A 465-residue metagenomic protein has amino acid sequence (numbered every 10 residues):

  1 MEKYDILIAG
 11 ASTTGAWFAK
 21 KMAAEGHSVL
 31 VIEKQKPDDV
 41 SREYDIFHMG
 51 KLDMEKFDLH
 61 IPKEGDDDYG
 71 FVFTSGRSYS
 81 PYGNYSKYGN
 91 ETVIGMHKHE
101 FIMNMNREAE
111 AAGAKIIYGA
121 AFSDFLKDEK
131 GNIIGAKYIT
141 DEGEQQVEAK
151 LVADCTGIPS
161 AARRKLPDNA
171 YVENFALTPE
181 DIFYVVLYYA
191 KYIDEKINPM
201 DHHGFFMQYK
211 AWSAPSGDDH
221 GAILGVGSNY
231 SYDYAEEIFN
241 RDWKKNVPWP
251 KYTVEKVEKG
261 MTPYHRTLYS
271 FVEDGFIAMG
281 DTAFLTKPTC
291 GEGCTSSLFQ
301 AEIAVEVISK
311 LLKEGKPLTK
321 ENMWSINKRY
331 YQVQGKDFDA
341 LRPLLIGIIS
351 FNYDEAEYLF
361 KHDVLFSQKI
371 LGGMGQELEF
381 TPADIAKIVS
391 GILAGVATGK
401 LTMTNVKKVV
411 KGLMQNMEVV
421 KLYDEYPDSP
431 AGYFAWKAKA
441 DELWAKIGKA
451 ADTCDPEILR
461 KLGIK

Functional and structural regions predicted by a protein language model:
L7-A11, A23-R42: Glycine-rich FAD pyrophosphate-binding loop
A11, A111-V247, F284: Predominantly flavin-linked oxidoreductase catalytic cores and closely associated redox partners
G15-A16: N-terminal Rossmann-fold NAD(P) dinucleotide-binding loop
K34-R77: N-terminal FAD cofactor-binding segment of flavoenzymes
E43-I46, G95, K210-W212, A283-T295: Glycine-rich phosphate/pyrophosphate-binding beta-alpha loops
Y88-E108, N229-A235: Short beta-strand to alpha-helix junction loop
F122, Y232-K313, L318-V333: FAD/FMN-dependent oxidoreductases across multiple families
S309-K465: C-terminal helical "tail/cap" subdomain of flavin- and related membrane-associated enzymes
